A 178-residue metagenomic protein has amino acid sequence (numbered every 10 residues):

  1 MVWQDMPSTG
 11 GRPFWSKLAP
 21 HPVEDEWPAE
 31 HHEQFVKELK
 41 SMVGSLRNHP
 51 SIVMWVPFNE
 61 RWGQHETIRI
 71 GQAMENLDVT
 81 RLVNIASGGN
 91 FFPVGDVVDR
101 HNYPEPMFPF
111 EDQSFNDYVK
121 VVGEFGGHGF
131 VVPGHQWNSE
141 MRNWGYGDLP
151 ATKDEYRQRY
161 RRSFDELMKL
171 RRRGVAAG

Functional and structural regions predicted by a protein language model:
M1-G178: Substrate-binding/catalytic cleft of secreted carbohydrate-active enzymes, primarily glycoside hydrolases
